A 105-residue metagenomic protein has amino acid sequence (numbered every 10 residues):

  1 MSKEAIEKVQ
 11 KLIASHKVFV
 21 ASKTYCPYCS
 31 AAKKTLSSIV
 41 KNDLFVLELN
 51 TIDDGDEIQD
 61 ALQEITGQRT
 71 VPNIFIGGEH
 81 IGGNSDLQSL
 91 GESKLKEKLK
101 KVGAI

Functional and structural regions predicted by a protein language model:
M1-E7, I105: N-terminal organelle transit peptides
A5-L47: Local sequence-structure signature of Cys/Sec-based thiol-disulfide redox active-site neighborhoods
I6-V18, E57, S93-K96, K101: A structure-centric feature marking long, well-folded core domains of fungal metabolic enzymes and membrane transporters
L12, T35-S38, A61, I65 (+2 more regions): Alpha-helical recognition domains of nuclear gene-regulatory proteins
K23, N73, G82: Conserved, well-structured core segments
L49-R69, L95-A104: Thioredoxin-like thiol-disulfide oxidoreductase module
I76-I105: Non-catalytic, surface beta->alpha helical segment in thiol-disulfide oxidoreductase systems
